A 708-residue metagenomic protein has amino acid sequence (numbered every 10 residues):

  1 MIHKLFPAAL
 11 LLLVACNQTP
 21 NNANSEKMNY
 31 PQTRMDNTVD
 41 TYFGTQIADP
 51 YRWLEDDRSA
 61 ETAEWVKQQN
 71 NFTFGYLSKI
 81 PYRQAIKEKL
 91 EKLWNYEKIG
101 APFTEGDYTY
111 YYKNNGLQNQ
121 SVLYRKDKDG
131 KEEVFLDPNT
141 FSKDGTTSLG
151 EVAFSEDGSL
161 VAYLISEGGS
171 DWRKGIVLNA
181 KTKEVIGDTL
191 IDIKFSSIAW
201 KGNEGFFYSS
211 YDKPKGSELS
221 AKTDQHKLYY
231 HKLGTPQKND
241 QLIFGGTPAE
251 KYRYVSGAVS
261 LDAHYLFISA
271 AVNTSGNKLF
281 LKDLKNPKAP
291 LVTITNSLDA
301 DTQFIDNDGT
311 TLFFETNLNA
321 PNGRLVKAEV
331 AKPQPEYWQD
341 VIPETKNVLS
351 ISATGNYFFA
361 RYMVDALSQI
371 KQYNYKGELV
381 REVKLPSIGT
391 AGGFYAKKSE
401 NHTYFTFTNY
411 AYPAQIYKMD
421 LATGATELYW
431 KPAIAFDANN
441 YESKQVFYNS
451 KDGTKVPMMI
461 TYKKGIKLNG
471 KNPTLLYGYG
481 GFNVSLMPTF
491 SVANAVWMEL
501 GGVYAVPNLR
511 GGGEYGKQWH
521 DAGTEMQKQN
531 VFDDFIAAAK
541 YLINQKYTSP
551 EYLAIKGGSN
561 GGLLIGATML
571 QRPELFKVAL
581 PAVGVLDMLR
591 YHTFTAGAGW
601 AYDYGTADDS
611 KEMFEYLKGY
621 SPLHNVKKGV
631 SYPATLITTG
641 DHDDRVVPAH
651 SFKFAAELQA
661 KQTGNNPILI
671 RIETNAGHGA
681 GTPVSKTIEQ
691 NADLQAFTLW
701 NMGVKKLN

Functional and structural regions predicted by a protein language model:
L13-A15: C-terminal motif of bacterial Sec signal peptides marking the signal peptidase cleavage site
A60-A153, L164, R253-D283, K288-N307 (+5 more regions): Non-catalytic accessory segments flanking enzyme active sites
T109, G158-V161, F206-F207, L266 (+3 more regions): Hydrophobic beta-strand positions that form the internal "hydrophobic ladder" of WD40/Gbeta-like beta-propeller blades
N114-S121, S142-T146, I165-K174, T189-K194 (+7 more regions): A flexible loop/linker signature enriched in serine peptidases of the S9 family
R125-K126, I176-A180, D224-G234, F280-L284 (+2 more regions): Beta-propeller blade signature
V134-S197, N203: A conserved hydrophobic secondary-structure block that centers on an alpha-helix together with its immediately flanking
N139-S155, I165-S170, E184, M419-A425 (+6 more regions): Cap/lid segment of the alpha/beta-hydrolase catalytic domain
V506-N708: Active-site-proximal cap/loop segments of hydrolase catalytic domains
